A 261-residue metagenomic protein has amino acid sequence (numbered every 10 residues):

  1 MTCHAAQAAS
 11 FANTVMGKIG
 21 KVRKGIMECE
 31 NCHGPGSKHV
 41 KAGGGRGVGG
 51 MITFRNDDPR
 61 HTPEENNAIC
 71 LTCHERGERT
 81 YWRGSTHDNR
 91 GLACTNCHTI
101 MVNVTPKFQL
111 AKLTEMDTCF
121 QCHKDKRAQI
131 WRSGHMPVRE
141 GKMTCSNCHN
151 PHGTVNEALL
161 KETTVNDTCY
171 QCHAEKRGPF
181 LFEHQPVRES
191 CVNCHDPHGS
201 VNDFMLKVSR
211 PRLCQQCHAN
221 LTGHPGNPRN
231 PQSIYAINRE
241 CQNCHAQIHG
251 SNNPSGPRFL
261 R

Functional and structural regions predicted by a protein language model:
M1-R261: Short sequence/structural segments immediately N-terminal
